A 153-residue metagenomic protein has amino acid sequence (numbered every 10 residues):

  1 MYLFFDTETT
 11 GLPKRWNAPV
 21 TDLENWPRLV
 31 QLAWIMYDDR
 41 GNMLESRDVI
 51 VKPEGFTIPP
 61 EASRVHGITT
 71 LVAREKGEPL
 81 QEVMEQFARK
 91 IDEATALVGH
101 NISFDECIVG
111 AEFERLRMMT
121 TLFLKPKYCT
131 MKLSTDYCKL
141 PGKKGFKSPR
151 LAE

Functional and structural regions predicted by a protein language model:
Y2, R15, N25-I68, A88-E153: Metal-dependent phosphoesterase core characteristic of DEDDh/y 3'-5' exonuclease domains
T7-R15, V20: Short acidic, Gly/Ser-rich segments with clustered Asp/Glu that frequently serve as metal-coordination loops in enzyme
L23-N25, A73: Flexible, glycine- and charge-enriched loops at secondary-structure boundaries
S63-Q86: Metal-dependent phosphoesterase signature
